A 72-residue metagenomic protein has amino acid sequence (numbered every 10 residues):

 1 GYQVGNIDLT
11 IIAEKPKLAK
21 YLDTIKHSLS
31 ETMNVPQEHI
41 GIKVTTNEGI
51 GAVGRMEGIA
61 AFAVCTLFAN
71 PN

Functional and structural regions predicted by a protein language model:
G1-Q3, E14: Glycine- and Gly-Pro-enriched alpha-helical subdomains that act as flexible, kink-prone "lid/hinge" or packing modules
N6-D8, A60: Structural motif
D8-A13, D23-V53: Short, conserved loop-to-beta-strand elements that form functional interface hotspots
K17-L18: Acidic, low-complexity glycine/serine/threonine-rich segments
G54-N72: C-terminal edge-of-domain segments
